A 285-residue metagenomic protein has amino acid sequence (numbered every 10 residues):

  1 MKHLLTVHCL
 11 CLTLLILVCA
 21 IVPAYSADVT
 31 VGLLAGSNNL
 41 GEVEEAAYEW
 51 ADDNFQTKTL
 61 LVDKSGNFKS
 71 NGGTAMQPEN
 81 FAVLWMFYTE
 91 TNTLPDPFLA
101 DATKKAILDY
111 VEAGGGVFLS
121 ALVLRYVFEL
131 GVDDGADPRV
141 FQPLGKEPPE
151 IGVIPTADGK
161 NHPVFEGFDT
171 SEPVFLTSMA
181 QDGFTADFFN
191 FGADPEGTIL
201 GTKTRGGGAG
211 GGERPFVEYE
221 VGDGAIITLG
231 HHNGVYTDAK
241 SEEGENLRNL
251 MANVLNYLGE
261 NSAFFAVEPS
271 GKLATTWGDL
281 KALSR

Functional and structural regions predicted by a protein language model:
M1-C11: Bacterial N-terminal signal peptides that target proteins for export
L4, V18-P23: A subset of N-terminal targeting peptides
C9-A20: Bacterial N-terminal signal peptides
Y25-E42, M76, W85-Y88, E129 (+2 more regions): Extracellular ligand-binding/catalytic regions of CAZymes and related secreted enzymes and adhesion modules
V29-D133: Helical hinge/lid and interdomain linker segments adjacent to catalytic or ligand-binding clefts that mediate domain
G41-E42, E147-K240: Catalytic beta-strand/loop cores that center a nucleophilic Ser/Cys/Thr and support acyl-enzyme chemistry
S65-A75, V111, G197-T202, I227-T228 (+2 more regions): Cysteine-dependent hydrolase recognition
E90-Q181, P195, E243-N246, L250: A glycine-rich, often tryptophan-bearing local segment used as a flexible ligand/cofactor-contacting loop or short
